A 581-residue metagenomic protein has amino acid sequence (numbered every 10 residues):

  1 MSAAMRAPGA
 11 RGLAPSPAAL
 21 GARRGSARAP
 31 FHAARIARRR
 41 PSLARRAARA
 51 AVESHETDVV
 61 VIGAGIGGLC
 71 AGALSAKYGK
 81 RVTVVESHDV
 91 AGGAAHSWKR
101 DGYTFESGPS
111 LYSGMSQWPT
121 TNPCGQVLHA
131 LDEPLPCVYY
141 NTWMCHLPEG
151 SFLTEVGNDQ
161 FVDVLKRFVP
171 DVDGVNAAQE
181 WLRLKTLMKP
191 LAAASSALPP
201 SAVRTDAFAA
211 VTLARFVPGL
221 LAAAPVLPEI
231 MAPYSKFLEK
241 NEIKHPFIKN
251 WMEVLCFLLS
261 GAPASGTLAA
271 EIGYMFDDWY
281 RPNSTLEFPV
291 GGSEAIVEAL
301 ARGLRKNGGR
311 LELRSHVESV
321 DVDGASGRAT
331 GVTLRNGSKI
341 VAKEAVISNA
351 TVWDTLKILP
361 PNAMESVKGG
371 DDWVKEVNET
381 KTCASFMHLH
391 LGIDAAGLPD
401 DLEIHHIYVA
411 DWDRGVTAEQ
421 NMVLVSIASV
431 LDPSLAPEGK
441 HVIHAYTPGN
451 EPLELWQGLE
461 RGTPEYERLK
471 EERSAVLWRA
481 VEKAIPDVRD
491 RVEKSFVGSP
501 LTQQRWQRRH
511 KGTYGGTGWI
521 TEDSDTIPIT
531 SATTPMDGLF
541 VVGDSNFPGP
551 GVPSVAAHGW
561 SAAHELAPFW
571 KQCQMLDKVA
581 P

Functional and structural regions predicted by a protein language model:
M1-A37: N-terminal chloroplast transit peptides
S54-P200, T517-G518: N-terminal glycine-rich phosphate/pyrophosphate-binding loop and immediately adjacent elements
P109, D544-A567: A conserved FAD-binding loop/helix module that cradles the flavin
E149-F152, G157-T267: Rossmann-like flavin
I248-P263, L424, K483-P548: A glycine-rich dinucleotide-binding beta-alpha-beta segment and adjacent secondary-structure elements that constitute
Y274-S338: Helical element adjacent to the flavin cofactor pocket in flavoenzyme catalytic cores
F288-P289, H316-P437: Mid-domain catalytic core of redox enzymes that form a hydrophobic substrate pocket/lid adjacent to a catalytic redox
D394-L501: C-terminal segments that line or cap access tunnels to active or ligand-binding sites in enzymes and enzyme-associated
